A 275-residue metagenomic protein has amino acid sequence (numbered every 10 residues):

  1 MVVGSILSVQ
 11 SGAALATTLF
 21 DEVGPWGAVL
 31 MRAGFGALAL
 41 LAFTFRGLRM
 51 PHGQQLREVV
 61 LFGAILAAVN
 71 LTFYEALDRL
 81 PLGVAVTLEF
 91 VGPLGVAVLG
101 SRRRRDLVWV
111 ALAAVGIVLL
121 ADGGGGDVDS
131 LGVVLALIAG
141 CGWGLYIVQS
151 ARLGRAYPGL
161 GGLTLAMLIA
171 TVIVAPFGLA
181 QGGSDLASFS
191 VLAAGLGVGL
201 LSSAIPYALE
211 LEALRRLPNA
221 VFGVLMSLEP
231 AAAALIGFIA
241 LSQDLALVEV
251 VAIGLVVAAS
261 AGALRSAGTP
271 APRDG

Functional and structural regions predicted by a protein language model:
M1-G27, A64, A68-T72, V115 (+3 more regions): Glycine-/small-residue-enriched transmembrane alpha-helix faces in small-molecule transporters and effluxers
M1-G4, A37-L61, R102-V108, G125-G126 (+5 more regions): Membrane-interface interhelical linkers
S8, T44-A85, I117-L119, G199-L217: Specific transmembrane alpha-helical segments of multi-pass solute transporters/efflux pumps, especially DMT/EamA
D21-A68, L94-V96, G142, Y146-Q149 (+3 more regions): Transmembrane alpha-helices of multi-pass small-molecule transport proteins
E22-W26, L30, P51-L56, D122-L145 (+2 more regions): Juxtamembrane helix-entry segments on the extracytoplasmic side of multipass membrane proteins
G27-L30, G34-A37, L66, F73-R104 (+2 more regions): Specific alpha-helical transmembrane segments that line the substrate/conduction pathway and gating interfaces
V86-L88, Q149-T171, S203-I239: Helix-helix packing/entry segments at the starts of transmembrane helices
V91, R105-G124, I236, V248-A267: Hydrophobic transmembrane alpha-helices of multi-pass small-molecule transport proteins
